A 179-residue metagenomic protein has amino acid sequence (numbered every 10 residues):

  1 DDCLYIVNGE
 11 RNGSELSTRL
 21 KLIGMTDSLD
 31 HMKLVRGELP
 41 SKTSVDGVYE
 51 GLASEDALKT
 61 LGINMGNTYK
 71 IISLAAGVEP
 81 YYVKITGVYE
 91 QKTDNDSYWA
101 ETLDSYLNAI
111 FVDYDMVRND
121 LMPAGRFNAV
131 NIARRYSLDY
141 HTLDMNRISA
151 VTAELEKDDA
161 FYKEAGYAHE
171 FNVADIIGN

Functional and structural regions predicted by a protein language model:
D1-N179: Membrane transport/envelope proteins' first extracytoplasmic loop
